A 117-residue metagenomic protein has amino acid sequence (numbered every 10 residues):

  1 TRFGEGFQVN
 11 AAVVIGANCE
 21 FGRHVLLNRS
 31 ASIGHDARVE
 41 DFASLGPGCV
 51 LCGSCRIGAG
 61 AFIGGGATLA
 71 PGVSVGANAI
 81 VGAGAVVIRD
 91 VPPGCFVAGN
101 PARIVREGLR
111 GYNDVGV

Functional and structural regions predicted by a protein language model:
T1-A98, A102-V105: Structural signal for interior beta-strand "rungs" in well-ordered beta-sheet cores of soluble enzyme domains
N100-V117: Terminal amphipathic alpha-helical/low-complexity segments used for targeting or macromolecular assembly
